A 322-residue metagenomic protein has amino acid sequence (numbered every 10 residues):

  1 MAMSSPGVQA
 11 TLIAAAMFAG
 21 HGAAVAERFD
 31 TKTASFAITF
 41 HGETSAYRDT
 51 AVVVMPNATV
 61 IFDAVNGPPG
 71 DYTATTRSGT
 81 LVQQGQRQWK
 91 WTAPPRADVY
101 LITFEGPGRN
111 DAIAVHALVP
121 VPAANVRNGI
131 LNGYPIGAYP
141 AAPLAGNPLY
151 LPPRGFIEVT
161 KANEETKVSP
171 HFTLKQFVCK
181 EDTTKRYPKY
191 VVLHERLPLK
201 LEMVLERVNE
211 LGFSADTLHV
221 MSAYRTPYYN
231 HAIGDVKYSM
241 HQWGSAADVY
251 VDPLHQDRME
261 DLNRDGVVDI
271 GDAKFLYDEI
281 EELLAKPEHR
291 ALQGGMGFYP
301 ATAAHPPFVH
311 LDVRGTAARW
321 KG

Functional and structural regions predicted by a protein language model:
M1-T11: Bacterial N-terminal signal peptides that target proteins for export
A10-A19: Bacterial N-terminal signal peptides
V25-G129: Beta-strand-enriched, solvent-exposed domains that form extended recognition/catalytic surfaces
P95-Q176: Non-catalytic propeptide/linker segments at domain boundaries
Y150-S214: Active-site acidic/histidine clusters and adjacent loop/turn architecture that either coordinate catalytic ions
K200-G234: Extended, low-complexity, intrinsically disordered C-terminal regulatory tails of eukaryotic serine/threonine kinases
K237-G322: Catalytic cores and adjacent binding grooves of peptidoglycan-active enzymes
